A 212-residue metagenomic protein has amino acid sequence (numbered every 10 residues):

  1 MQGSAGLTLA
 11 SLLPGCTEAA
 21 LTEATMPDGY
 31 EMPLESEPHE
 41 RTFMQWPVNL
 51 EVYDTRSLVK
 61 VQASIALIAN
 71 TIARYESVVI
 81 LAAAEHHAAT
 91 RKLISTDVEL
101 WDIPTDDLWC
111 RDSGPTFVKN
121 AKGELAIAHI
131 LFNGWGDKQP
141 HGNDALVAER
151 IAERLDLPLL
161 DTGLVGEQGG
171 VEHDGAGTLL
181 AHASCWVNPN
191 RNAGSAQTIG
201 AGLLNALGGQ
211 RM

Functional and structural regions predicted by a protein language model:
M1-A19: N-terminal export signals
L21-M212: The feature marks the mature, well-folded catalytic cores of soluble enzymes
